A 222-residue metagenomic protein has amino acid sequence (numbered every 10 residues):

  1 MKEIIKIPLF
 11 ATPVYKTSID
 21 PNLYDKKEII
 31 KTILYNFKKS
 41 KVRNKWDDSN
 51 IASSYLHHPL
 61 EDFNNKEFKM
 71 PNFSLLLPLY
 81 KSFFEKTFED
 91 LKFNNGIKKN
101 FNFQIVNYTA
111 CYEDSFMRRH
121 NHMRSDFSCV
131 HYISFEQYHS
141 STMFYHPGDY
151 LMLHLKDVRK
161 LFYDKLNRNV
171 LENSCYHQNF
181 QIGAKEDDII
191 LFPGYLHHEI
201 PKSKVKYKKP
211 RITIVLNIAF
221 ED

Functional and structural regions predicted by a protein language model:
M1-F93, F116: Non-heme Fe(II)/2-oxoglutarate
T12, F103, K209-T213: Short edge beta-strand segments in beta-sheet-rich domains
N72-Q104, Y112-D126, I133-Y138: Active-site region of the double-stranded beta-helix
N107-I189, P201: Catalytic core of non-heme Fe(II) oxygenases with the double-stranded beta-helix
C129-V130, K208-D222: A short hydrophobic beta-strand segment most commonly corresponding to one strand of the jelly-roll/cupin
L191-Y195: Short, proline-centered helix/strand-breaking motifs
H197-T213: Ligand-binding loop in jelly-roll beta-barrel domains
